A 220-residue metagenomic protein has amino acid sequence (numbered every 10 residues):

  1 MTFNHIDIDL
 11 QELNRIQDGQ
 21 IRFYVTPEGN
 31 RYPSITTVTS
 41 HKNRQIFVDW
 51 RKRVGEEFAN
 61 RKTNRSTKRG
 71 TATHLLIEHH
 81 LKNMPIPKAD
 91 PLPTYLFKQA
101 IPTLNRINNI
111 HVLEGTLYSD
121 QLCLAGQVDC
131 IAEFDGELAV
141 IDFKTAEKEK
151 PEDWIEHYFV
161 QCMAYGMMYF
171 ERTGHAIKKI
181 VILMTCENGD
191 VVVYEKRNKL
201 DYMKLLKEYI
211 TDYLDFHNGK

Functional and structural regions predicted by a protein language model:
M1-A125: Metal-dependent nuclease catalytic cores that hydrolyze phosphodiester bonds in DNA/RNA, characterized by
E114-G219: Mg2+/Mn2+-dependent nuclease catalytic core
